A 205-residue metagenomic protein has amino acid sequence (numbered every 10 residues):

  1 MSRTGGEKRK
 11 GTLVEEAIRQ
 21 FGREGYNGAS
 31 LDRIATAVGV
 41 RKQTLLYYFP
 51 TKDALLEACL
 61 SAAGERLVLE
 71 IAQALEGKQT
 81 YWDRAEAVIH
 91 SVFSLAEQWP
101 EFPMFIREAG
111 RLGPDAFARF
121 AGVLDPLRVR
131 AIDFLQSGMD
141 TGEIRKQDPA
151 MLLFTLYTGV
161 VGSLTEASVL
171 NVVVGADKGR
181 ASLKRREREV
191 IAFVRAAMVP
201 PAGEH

Functional and structural regions predicted by a protein language model:
R9-T12, E16, Q20-A54, A58: Helix-turn-helix
E57-A87, A131-F134: Amphipathic alpha-helical linker/stalk segments
A72-E101, P149-L156, K184-E187, V199-G203: Hydrophobic alpha-helical connector segments
D83, A118-V123, M139-Y157: All-alpha amphipathic helical-bundle segments outside canonical DNA-binding/catalytic cores that form hydrophobic
I89-V92, F105-A109, L156, V160 (+1 more regions): Short alpha-helical scaffolding segments that buttress acidic/His motifs in well-ordered protein cores
S94, Q98, R128-T141, R145 (+1 more regions): C-terminal peripheral helix-coil segments that are non-catalytic and often amphipathic
A96-A118, A167-V174: Amphipathic alpha-helical segments used for helix-helix packing
